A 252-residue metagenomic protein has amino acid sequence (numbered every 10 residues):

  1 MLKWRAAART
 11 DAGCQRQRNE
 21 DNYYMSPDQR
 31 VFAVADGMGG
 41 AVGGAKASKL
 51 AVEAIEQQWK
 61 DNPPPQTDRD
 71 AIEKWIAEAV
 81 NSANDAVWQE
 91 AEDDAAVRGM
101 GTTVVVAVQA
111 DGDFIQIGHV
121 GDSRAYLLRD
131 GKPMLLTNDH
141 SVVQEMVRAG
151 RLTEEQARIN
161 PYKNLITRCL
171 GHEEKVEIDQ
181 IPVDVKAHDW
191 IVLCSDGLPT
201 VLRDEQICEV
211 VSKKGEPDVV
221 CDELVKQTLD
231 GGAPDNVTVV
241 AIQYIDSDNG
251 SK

Functional and structural regions predicted by a protein language model:
M1-K252: PP2C/PPM-type serine/threonine phosphatase catalytic domain
